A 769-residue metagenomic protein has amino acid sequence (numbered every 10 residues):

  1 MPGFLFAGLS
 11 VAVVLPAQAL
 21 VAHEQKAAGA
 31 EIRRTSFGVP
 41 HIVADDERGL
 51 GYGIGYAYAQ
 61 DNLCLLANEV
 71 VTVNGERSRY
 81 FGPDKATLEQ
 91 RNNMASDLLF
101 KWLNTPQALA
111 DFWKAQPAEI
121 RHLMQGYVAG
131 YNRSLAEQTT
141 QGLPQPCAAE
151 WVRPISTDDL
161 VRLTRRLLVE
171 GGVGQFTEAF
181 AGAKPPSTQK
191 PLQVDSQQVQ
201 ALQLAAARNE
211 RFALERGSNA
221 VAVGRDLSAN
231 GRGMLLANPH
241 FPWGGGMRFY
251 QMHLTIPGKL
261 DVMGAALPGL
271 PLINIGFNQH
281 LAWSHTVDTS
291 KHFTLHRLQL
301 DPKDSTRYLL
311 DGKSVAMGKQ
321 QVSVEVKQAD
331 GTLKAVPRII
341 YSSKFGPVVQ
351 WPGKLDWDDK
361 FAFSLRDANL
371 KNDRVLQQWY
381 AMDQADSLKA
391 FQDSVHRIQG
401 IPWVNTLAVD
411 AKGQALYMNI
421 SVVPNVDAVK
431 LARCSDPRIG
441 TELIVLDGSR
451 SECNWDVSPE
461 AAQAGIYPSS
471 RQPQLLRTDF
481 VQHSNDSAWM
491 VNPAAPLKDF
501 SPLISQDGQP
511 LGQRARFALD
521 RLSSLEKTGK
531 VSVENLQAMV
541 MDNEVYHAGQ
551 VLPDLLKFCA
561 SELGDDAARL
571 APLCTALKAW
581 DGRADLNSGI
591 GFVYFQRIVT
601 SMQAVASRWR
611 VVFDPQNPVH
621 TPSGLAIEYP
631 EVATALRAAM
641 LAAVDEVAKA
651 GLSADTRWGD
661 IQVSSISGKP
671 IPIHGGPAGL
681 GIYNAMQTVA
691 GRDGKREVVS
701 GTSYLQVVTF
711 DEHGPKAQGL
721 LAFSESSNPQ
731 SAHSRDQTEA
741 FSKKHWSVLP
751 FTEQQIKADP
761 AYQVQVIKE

Functional and structural regions predicted by a protein language model:
P2-V14: Bacterial N-terminal signal peptides
A12, A17-A22: Boundary at the C-terminal end of the N-terminal hydrophobic targeting segment
V21-G246, L254-K259, M263-L272, F277 (+1 more regions): Substrate-recognition/specificity elements adjacent to catalytic centers across diverse enzyme folds
G53-I54, L98-L99, P106-H122, S364-R366 (+6 more regions): Second-shell loop/turn segments in exported
I256, G264-L267, G276-Q279, H285-G440: Glycine- and hydrophobic-rich flexible loops that cap the catalytic core of alpha/beta enzyme folds
F293, I401-L525, I598-M602: Hydrophobic alpha-helical segments
Y417, V426-A432, D566-S665: A terminal-accessory region detector
N492-D566, L570, D660-E769: Terminal end segments
